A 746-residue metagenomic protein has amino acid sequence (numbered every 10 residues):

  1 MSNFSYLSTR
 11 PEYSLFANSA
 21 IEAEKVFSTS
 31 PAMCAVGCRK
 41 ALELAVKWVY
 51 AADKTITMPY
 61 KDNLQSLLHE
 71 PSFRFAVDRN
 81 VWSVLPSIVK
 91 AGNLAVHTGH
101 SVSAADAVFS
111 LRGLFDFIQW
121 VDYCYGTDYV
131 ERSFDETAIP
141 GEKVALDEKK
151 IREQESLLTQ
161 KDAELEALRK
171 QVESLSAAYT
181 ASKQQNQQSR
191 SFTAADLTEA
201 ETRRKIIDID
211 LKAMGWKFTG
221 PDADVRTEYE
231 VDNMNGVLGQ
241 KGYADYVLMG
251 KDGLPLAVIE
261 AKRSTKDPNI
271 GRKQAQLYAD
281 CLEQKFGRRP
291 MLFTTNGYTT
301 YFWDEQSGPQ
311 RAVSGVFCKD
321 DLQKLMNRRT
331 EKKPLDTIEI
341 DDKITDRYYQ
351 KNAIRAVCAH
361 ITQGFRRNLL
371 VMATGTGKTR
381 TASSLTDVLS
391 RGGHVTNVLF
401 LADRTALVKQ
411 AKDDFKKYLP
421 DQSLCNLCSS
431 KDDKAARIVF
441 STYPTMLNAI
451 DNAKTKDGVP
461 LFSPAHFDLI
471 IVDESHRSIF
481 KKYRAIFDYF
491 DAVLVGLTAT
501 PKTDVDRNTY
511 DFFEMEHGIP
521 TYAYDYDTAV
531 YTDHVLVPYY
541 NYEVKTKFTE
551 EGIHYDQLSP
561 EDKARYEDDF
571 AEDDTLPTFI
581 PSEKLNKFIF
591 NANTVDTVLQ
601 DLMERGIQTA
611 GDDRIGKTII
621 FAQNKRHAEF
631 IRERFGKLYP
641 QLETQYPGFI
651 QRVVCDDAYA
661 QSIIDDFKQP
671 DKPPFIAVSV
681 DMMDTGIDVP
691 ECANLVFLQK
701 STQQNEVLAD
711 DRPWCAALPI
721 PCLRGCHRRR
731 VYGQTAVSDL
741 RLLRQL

Functional and structural regions predicted by a protein language model:
M1-E155, T159: Amphipathic alpha-helical interface elements
Q119-N397, A406, Q410-Q422, A435-I438 (+6 more regions): ATP-dependent helicase/translocase motor core
T219-D222, N397-L399, K412, L419-K431 (+1 more regions): Conserved RecA-like helicase motor-core motifs
E283, T445, L469, Q651-L746: Conserved RecA-like P-loop NTPase helicase motor core
V371, T396-R404, G616-N624: Conserved RecA-like ASCE P-loop NTPase motor core of nucleic-acid helicases/translocases
R437, D568, P577-A677: Conserved C-terminal RecA-like helicase domain
G458-G496: SF2 helicase catalytic motif II
R507-I615: Interdomain helical connector at the RecA1-RecA2 junction of SF1/SF2 helicase-like NTPases
